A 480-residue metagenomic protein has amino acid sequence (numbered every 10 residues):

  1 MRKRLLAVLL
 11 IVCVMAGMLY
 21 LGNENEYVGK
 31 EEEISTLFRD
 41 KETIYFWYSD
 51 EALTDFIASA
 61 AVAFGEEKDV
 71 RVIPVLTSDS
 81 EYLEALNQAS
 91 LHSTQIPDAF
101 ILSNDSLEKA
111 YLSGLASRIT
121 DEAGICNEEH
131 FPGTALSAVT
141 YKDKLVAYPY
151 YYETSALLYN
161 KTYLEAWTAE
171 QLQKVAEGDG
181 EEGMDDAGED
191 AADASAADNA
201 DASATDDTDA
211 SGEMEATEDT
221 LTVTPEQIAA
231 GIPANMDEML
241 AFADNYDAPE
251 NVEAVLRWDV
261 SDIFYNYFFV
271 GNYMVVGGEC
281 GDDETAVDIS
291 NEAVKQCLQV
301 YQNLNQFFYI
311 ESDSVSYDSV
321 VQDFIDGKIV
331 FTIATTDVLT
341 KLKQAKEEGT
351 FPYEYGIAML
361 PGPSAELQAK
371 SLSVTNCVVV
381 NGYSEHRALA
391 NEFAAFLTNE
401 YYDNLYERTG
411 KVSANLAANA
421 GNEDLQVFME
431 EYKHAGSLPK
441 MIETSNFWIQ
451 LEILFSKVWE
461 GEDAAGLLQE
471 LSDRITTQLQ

Functional and structural regions predicted by a protein language model:
G22, D403-N404, E423, E430-Q480: Conserved C-terminal helix/tail region of periplasmic/extracytoplasmic solute-binding proteins
Y45, Q306, K346-G410: Extracytoplasmic/periplasmic substrate-recognition and gating elements
F46-D50, V72-L136, P149-Y159, A230-L240 (+3 more regions): Ligand-binding clamshell of periplasmic/extracellular solute-binding protein-like
D50-V72: Short, polar/charged alpha-helical segment
L102-A156, W167, E182-D186, D190-D193 (+3 more regions): Hinge/lid segment of periplasmic solute-binding proteins
T120-F131, A229-G231, V276-L298, K346-T350 (+1 more regions): Short, solvent-exposed loop/beta-turn-alpha elements that line the ligand-binding surface or hinge of extracytoplasmic
V146-Y150, S155, G183-D201, D206-A286: Extracytoplasmic/periplasmic solute-binding protein
L240-Y246, D283-V315: Glycine-centered hinge/linker elements that transmit conformational signals in sensory and ligand-binding systems
